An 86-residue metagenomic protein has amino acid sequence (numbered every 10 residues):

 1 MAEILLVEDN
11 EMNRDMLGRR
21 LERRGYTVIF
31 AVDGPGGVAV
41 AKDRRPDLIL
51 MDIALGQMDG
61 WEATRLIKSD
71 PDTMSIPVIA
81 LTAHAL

Functional and structural regions predicted by a protein language model:
E8, V32: Conserved acidic carboxylate
D15-R23: Charged docking surfaces used in two-component/phosphorelay signaling
G36-G37: Short alpha-helical segment
R44-L50, L55: Active-site beta3 strand of CheY-like receiver
R45-D47, D72-P77: His-Asp phosphorelay/catalytic-motif detector in bacterial-type signaling
G56, M74, L86: The feature encodes the CheY-like receiver
